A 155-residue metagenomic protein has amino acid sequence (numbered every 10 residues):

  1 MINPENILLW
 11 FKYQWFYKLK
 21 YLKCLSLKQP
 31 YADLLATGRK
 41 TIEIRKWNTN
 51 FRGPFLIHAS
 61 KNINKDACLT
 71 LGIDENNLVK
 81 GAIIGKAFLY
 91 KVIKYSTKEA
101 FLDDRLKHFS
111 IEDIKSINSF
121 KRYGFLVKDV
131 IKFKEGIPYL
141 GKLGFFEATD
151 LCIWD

Functional and structural regions predicted by a protein language model:
L8-D155: Structured alpha/beta reader/binder surfaces that contact nucleic acids or chromatin modification marks
